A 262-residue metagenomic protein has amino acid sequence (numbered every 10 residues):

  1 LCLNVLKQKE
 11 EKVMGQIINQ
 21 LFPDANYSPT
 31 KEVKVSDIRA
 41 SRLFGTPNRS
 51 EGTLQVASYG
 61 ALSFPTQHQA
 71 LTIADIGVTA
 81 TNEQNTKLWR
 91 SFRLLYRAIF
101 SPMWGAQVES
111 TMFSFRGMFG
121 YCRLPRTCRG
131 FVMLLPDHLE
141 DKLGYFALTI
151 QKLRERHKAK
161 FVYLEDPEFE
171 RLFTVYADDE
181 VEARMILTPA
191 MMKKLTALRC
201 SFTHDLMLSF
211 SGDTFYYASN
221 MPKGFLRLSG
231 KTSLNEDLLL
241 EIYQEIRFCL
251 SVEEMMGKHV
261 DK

Functional and structural regions predicted by a protein language model:
L1-K7: Alpha-helical transmembrane spans
G15-D24, S28-T81, N85, S91-K262: Charged, low-complexity intrinsically disordered regions
